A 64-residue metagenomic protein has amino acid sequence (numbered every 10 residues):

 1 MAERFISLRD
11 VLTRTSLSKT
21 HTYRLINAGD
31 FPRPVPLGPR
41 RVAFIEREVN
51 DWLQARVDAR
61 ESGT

Functional and structural regions predicted by a protein language model:
M1-H21, L25-A28, R47-D58: Polyanion-binding surface elements
H21, G38-R40: Local alpha-helix boundary/kink/capping signal
P34-P36: Beta-hairpin "wing" of winged helix-turn-helix
R41-I45: Minor-groove-contacting beta-hairpin "wing" of winged helix-turn-helix DNA-binding domains
A59, G63-T64: Residue-level hotspots at or immediately adjacent to binding/recognition sites across diverse folds
